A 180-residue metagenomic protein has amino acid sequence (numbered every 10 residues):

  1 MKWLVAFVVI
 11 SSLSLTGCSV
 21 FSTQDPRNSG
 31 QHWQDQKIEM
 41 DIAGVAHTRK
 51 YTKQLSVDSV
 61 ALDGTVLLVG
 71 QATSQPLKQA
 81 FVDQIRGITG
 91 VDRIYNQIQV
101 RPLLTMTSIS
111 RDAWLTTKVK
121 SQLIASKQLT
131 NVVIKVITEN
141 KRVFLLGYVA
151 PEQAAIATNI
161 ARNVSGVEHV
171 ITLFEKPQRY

Functional and structural regions predicted by a protein language model:
K2-F7, S12-Y180: N-terminal targeting leaders
